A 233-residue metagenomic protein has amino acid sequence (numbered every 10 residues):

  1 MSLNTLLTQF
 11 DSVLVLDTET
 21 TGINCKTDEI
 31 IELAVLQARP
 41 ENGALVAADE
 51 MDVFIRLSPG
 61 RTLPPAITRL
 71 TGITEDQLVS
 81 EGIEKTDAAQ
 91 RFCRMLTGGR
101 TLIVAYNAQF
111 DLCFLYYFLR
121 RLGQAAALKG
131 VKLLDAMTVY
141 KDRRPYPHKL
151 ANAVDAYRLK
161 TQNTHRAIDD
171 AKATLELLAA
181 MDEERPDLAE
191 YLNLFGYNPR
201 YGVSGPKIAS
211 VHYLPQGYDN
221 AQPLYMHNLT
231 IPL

Functional and structural regions predicted by a protein language model:
M1-G130, A151-H165: Conserved non-catalytic scaffold segment of RNase H-like nuclease domains
M1-T5, L177-L233: Acidic two-metal-ion nuclease catalytic site recognized across multiple nuclease folds, prominently DnaQ/RNase D-T
T20-G22, T138, A173: Short, glycine/acidic-enriched loop or turn micro-motifs at the edges of active sites
L115, V139, T174-L178: Buried hydrophobic packing segments
L119, R144, A179-E183: Hydrophobic/aromatic-lined pockets within catalytic cores
A126-K129, Y146-P147, R185-L188: Short, structured loop/turn "capping" segments at alpha-beta junctions
K132-H148: Short alpha-helix plus adjacent loop in nuclease-associated cores
R166-A180: Acidic, divalent-metal-coordinating active-site segment for phosphoryl/phosphodiester hydrolysis, typified by short
